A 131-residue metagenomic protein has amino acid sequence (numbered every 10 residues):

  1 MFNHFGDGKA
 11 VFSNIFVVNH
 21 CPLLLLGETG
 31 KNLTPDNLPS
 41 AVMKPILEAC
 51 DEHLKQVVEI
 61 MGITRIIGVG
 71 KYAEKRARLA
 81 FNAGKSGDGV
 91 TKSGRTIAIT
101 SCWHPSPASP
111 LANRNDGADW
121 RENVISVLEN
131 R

Functional and structural regions predicted by a protein language model:
M1-R65, A73-F81, R95-W103, P107-L111 (+1 more regions): A polyanion-binding, active-site-adjacent surface
D88-K92: Intrinsically disordered, low-complexity Ser/Thr- and acidic-rich flexible linkers and loops, especially at boundaries
